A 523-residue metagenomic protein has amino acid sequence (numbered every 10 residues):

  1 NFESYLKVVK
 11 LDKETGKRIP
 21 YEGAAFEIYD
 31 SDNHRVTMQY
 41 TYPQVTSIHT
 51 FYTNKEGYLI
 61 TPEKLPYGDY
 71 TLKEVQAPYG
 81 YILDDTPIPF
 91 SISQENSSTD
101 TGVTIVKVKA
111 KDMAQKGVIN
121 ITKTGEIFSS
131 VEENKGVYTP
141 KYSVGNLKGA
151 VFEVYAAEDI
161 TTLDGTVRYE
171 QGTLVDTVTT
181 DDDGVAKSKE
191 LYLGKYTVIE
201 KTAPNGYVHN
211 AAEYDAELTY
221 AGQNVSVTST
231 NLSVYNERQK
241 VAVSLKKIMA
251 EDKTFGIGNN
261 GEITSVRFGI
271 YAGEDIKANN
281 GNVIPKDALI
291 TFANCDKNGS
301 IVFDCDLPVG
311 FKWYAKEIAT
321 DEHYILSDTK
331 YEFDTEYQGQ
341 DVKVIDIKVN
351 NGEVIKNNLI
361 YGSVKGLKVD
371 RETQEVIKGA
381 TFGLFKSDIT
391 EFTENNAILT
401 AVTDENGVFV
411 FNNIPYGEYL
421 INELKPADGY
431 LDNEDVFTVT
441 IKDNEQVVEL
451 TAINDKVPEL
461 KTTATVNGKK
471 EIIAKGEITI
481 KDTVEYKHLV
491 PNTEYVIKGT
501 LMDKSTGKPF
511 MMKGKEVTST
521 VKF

Functional and structural regions predicted by a protein language model:
N1-F523: Solvent-exposed loop/turn and edge beta-strand elements of beta-rich ligand-binding domains
